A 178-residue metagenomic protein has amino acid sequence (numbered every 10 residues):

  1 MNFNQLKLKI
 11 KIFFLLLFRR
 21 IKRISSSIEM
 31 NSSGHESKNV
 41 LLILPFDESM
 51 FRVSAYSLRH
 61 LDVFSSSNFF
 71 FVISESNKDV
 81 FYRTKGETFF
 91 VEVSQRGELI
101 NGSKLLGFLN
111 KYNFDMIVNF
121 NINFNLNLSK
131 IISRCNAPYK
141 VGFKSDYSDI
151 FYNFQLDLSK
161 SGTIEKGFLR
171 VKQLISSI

Functional and structural regions predicted by a protein language model:
M1-K9, Y147-I178: Active-site-proximal region of nucleotide-activated glycan assembly enzymes, centered on histidine/acidic-rich loops
M1-M30: Positively charged, low-complexity intrinsically disordered leader regions
S33-L41: A short, charged/proline- and glycine-enriched loop that marks the coil->beta-strand transition at the N-terminal
N39, S67-F70, Y139: Residues at the starts of beta-strands that form the adenosine-phosphate
L42-S65: Histidine-anchored nucleotide/phosphate-binding helix
I43-D47, I73-E75, F120-N123: Structural motif
L61-N113: Conserved nucleotide-cofactor-binding alpha/beta core module
V93-S159: Active-site and donor-binding regions of nucleotide-sugar-utilizing enzymes
